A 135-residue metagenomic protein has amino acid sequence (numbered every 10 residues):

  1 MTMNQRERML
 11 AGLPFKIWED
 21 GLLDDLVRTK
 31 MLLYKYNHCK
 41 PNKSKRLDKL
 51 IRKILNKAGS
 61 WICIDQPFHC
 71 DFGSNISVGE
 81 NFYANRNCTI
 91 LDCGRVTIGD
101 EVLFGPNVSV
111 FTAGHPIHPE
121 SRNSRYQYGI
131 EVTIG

Functional and structural regions predicted by a protein language model:
M1-W61: Terminal amphipathic alpha-helical/low-complexity segments used for targeting or macromolecular assembly
M9, N56-A58, I62, C70 (+2 more regions): Hydrophobic beta-strand core residues of beta-sandwich domains
P41, F68-V78, Y83-G135: Flexible, glycine/small-residue-enriched loop-and-beta-strand segment within the central core of proteins
